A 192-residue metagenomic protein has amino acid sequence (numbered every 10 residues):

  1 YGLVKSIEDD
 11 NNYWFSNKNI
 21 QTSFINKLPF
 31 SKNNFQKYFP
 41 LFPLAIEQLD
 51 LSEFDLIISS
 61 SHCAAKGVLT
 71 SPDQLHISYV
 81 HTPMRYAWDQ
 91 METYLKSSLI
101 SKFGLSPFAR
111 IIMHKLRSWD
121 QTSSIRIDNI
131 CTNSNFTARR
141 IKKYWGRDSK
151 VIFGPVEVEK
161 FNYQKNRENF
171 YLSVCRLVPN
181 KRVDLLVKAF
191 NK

Functional and structural regions predicted by a protein language model:
G2-A64: Active-site donor-binding segments of glycosyltransferases and PAPS-dependent sulfotransferases
S6, F153-F161: Short beta-strand->alpha-helix junction loop in the catalytic core of nucleotide-activated group-transfer enzymes
L56-S59, T70-K102, C131, K150: Active-site proximal beta-strand in glycosyltransferases
C63-A64, F136-A138: Alpha-helix capping/helix-boundary segments
S98-I130, A138: Membrane-proximal helix-turn-helix segments that form the acceptor-binding/catalytic region of lipid-linked
N133, P155, S173-C175: Short hydrophobic "strand-cap" motifs at the C-terminus of beta-strands
F136, P155, R167: Carbohydrate-associated surface elements
Q164-K181, V187-N191: Conserved donor-binding/catalytic core segment of Leloir-type glycosyltransferases
